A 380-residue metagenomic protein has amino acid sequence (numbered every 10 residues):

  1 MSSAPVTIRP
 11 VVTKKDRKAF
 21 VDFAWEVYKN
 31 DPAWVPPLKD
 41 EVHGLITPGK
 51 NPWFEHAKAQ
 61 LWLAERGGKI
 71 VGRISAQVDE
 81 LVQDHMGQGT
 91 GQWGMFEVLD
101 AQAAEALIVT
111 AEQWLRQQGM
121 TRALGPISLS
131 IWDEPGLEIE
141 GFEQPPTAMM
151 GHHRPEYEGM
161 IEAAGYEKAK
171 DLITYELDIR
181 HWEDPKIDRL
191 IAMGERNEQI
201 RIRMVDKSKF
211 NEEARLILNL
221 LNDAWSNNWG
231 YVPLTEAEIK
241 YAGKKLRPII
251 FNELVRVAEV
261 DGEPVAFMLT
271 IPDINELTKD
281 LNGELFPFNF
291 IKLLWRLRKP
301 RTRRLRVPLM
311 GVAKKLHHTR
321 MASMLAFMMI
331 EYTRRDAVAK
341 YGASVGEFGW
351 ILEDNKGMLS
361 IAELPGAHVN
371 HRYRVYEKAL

Functional and structural regions predicted by a protein language model:
S2-G44, E112: TRNA-binding/sensing appendages of the translation machinery
S3-V6, G151-G230: Acyltransferase donor/substrate-recognition loop-hinge adjacent to the catalytic core
K14-R17, P36-D40, G44-P48, E55-R73 (+8 more regions): Catalytic cores of nucleotide-enabled group-transfer and carboxylate-activating enzymes in metabolic and assembly-line
A24-R66, A76-D84, M204, K209-V312: A conserved beta-strand-loop-helix scaffold within acyl/acetyltransferase catalytic domains
K50, V78-L81, K279, S360-E363 (+2 more regions): Alpha-helical subdomain
Q83-G165, L281-L364: Acyl-donor binding region in acyl/amide transferases
